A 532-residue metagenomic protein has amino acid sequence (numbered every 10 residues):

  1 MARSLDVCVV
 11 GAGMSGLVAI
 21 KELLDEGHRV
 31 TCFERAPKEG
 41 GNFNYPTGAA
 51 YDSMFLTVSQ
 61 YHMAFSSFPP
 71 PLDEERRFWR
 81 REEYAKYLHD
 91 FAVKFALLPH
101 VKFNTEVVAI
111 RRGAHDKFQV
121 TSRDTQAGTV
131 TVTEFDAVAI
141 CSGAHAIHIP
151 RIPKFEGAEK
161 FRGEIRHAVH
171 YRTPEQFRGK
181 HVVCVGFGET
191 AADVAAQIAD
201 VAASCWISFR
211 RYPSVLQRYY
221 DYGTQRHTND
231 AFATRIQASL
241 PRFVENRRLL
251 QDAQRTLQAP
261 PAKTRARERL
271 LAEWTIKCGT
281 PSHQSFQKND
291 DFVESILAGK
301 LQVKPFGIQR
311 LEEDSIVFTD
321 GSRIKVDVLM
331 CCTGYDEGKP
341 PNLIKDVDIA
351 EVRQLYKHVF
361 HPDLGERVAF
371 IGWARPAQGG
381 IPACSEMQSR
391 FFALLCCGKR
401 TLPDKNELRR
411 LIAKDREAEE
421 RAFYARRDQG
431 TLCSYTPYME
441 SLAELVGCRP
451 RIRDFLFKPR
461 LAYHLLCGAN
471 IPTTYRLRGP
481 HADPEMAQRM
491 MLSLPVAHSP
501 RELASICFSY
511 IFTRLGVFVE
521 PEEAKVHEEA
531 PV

Functional and structural regions predicted by a protein language model:
A2-S53, L72, R76-G223, A238-R409 (+1 more regions): Flavin (primarily FAD) cofactor-binding/catalytic cores of flavoenzymes
T47-P71, R226-Q237: N-terminal glycine-rich dinucleotide-binding loop that anchors FAD/FMN and/or NAD(P) in oxidoreductases
E417-E419: Hydrophobic membrane-spanning alpha-helices of multi-pass integral membrane proteins
